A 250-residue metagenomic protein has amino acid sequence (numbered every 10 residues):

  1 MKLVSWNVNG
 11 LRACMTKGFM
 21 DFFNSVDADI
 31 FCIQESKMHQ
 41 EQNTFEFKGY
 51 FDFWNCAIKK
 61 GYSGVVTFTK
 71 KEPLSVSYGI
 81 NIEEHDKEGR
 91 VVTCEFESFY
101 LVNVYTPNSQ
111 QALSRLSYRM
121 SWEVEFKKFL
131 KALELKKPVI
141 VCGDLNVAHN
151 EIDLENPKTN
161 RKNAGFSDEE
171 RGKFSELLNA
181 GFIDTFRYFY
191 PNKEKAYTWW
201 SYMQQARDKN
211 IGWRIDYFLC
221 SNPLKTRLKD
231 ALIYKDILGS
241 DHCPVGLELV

Functional and structural regions predicted by a protein language model:
M1-F47, A57, Y62-S63, E176-L177: N-terminal, active-site-proximal structural segment of metallo-dependent hydrolase catalytic domains
M1-N9, S98-Q110, C142: Active-site-proximal beta-strand elements of phosphoester/diester hydrolases
N7, F23-E41, L101, L130-E151 (+4 more regions): Active-site beta-strand/loop signature of hydrolases that rely on acidic residues for catalysis
I30, F51, V124-I211, I215: Metal-dependent phosphoesterases centered on the DNase I-like endonuclease/exonuclease/phosphatase
K37, Q42-S109: Structured beta-strand-rich core segments of catalytic domains in phosphoester-bond hydrolases
K60-S75, E194, M203-T226: Conserved beta strand-loop-helix elements of the APE1-like EEP
K70, C94-E97, S221-N222, L247-V250: Active-site beta-strand termini and strand-to-loop segments that position acidic
N81-I82, P107-E123, K158-K162: Surface-exposed cleft-lining segments at the edges of enzyme active sites
